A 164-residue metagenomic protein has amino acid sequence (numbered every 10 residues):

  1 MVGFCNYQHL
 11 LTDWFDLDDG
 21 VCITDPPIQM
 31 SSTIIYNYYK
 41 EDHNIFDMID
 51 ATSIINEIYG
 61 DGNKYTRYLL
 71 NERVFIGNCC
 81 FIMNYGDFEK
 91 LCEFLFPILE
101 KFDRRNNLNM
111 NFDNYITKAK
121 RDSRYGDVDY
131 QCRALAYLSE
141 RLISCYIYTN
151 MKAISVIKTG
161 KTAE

Functional and structural regions predicted by a protein language model:
M1-E164: ER/Golgi luminal nucleotide-sugar-dependent glycosyltransferases, focusing on the catalytic module
